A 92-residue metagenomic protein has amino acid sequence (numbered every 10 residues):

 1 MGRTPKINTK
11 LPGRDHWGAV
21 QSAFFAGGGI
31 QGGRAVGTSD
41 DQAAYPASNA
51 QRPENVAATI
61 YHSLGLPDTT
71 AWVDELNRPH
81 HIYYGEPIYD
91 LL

Functional and structural regions predicted by a protein language model:
M1-L92: Ligand-binding pockets and gating/stacking loops
